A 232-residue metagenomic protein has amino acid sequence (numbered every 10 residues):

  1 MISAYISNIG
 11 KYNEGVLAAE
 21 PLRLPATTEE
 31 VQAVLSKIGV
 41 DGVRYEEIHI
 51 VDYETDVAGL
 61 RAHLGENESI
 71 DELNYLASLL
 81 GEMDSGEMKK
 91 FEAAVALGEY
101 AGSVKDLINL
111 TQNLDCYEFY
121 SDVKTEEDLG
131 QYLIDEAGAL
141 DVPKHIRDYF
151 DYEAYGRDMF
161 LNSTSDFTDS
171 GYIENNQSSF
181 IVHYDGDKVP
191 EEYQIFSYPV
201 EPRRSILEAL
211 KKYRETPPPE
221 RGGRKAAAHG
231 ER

Functional and structural regions predicted by a protein language model:
M1-Y45: N-terminal ordered "arm"
I2-K11, Y117-P143: Glycine-rich loop/turn
S7-N13, Y53-T55, N176: Short, flexible beta-strand-to-coil junctions
E29-G102: Structured domain cores in non-transmembrane regions
A93, L97-E99, S103-I134: Extracytoplasmic/secretory-pathway segments with low complexity and glycosylation-like composition
Q131, E136-S170, N176: Acidic, low-complexity, intrinsically disordered interaction modules
D151, R204-R232: Non-Sec secretion/translocation targeting segments of pathogen effectors
R157-R203: Long, highly charged low-complexity segments enriched in Glu/Asp and Lys/Arg with interspersed Ser/Thr
